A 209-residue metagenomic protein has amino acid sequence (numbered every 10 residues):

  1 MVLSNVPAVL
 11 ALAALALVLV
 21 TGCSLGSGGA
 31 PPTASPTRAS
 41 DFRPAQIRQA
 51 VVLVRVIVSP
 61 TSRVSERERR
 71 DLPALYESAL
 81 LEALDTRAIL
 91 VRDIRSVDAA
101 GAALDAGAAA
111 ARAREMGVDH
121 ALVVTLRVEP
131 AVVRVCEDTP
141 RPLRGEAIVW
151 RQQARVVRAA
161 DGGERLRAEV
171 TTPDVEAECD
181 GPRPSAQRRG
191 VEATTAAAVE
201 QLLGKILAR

Functional and structural regions predicted by a protein language model:
M1-V6: N-terminal secretory signal peptides that target proteins for export/translocation
V9-G22: Bacterial N-terminal signal peptides
C23-D93, L203-R209: A structural "domain/chain start" motif
C23-R48, R144, V149-R151, R155-R209: C-terminal/domain-edge helix-coil "capping" segments
V56-V58, T125-V132, T171-V175: Generic short beta-strand segments
P60-D71, V97-A100, G181-R189: Second-shell loop/turn segments in exported
L90-A109: Acidic helix-start/capping segments at beta-turn-to-alpha-helix junctions
L104-R165: Surface-exposed short loop/turn segments
